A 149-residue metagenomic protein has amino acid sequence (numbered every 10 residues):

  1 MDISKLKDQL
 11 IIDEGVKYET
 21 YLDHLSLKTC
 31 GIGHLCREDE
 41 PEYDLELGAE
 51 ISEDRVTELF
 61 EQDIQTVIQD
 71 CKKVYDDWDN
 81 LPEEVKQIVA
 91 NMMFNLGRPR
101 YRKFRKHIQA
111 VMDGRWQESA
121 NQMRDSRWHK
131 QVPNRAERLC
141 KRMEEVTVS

Functional and structural regions predicted by a protein language model:
M1-E19, L25, H34, I51 (+4 more regions): Long, amphipathic alpha-helical surface segments
K7, L27-T29, K86: A residue-level signal for beta-strand positions that form part of recognition/binding surfaces within mature
Y18-Y21, V74-V85, Q122: Surface-exposed patches in mature extracellular/periplasmic domains of secreted proteins
E19, K28-G33, D76-D79, M92 (+1 more regions): Flexible, active-site-adjacent loop/turn segments at secondary-structure boundaries
L22-D44: Substrate-binding/active-site groove segments that recognize and process beta-1,4-linked N-acetyl-hexosamine
Y43-Y75, E83-A90, F94-Y101: Alpha-helical segment that forms one wall of the substrate-binding/catalytic cleft in peptidoglycan-active domains
